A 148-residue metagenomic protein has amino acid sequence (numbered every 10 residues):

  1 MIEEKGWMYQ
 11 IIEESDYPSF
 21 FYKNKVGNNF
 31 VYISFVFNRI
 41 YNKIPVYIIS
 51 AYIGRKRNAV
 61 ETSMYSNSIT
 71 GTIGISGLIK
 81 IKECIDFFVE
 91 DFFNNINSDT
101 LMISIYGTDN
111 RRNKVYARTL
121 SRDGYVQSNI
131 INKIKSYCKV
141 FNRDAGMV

Functional and structural regions predicted by a protein language model:
M1-V148: Non-catalytic substrate-recognition and accessory regions of acyl/acetyltransferase enzymes
